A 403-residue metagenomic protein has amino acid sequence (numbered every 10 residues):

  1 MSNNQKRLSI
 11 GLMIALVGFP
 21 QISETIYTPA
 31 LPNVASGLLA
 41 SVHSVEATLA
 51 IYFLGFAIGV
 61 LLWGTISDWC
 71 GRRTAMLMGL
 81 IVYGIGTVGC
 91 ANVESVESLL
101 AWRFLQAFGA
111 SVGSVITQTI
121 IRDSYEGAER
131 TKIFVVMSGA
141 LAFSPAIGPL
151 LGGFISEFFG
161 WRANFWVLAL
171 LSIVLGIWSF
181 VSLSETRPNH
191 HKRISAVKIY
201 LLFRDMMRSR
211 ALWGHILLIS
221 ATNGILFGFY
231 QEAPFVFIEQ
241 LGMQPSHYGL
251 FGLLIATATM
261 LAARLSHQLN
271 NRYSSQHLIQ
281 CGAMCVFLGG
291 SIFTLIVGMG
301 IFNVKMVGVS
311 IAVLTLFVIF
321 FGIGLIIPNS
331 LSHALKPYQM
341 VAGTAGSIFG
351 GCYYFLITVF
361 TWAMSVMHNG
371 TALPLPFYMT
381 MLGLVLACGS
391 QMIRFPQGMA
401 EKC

Functional and structural regions predicted by a protein language model:
M1-S2, S184-H215: Juxtamembrane intracellular "pre-TM" segments in multi-pass secondary transporters
L8-V42, W63, F229-P234: Extracytoplasmic
G37-L39, G71, N92-S98, G109 (+1 more regions): Helix-breaking motifs and short loop linkers at transmembrane-helix boundaries and internal kinks in secondary membrane
I58-E97: Conserved MFS/SLC helix-loop-helix module at the cytosolic interface between two early adjacent transmembrane helices
T74-G89, H277-F293: Structural signature of the two symmetry-related core transmembrane helices
V82-G89, E97-L105, S310-T315: Paired small-residue
S98, V135-V181, L250: Helix-loop-helix hairpin linking two adjacent transmembrane segments in secondary transporters
W102-F143: Cytoplasmic helix-loop-helix junction between adjacent transmembrane helices in 12-TM secondary transporters
